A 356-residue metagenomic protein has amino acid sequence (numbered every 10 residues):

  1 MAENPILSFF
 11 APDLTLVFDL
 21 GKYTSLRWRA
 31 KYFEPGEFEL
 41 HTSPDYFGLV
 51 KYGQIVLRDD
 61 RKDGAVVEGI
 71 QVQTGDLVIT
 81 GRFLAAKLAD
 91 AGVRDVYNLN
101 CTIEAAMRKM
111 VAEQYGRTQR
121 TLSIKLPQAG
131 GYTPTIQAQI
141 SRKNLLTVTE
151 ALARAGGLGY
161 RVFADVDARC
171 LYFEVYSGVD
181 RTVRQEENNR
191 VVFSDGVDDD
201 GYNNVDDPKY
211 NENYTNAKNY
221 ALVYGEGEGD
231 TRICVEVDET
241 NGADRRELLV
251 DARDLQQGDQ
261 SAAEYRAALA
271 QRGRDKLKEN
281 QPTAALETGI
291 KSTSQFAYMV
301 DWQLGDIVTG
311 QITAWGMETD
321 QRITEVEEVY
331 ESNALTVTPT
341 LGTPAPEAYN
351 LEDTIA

Functional and structural regions predicted by a protein language model:
M1, A11, I79, E226-A267 (+1 more regions): Acidic, low-complexity/disordered segments
M1-G21, V183: Polar/acidic, low-complexity leader/linker segments enriched in S/T/G and N/D
A2, Q71-L88, I124-A217: Short beta-strand-centered interaction patches in the first periplasmic/extracellular domains of large envelope
T15-Q54: N-terminal "assembly arms/tails" that initiate or stabilize quaternary assembly in self-assembling proteins
W28-P44, G75-K87, L152, V223 (+3 more regions): Oligomerization/assembly interface segments of phage tail-like spikes and tubes
L40, G81, V96-S123, A138-V166 (+2 more regions): Amphipathic, non-transmembrane alpha-helical segments in extracytoplasmic/periplasmic proteins
P44-A129, Q137: Surface-exposed cap/loop segments at beta↔alpha junctions
G48-D60, A89-C101, V183-D195, W302-T309 (+1 more regions): Extended Gly/Ser/Thr-rich low-complexity repeat segments, especially those forming or decorating extracellular
